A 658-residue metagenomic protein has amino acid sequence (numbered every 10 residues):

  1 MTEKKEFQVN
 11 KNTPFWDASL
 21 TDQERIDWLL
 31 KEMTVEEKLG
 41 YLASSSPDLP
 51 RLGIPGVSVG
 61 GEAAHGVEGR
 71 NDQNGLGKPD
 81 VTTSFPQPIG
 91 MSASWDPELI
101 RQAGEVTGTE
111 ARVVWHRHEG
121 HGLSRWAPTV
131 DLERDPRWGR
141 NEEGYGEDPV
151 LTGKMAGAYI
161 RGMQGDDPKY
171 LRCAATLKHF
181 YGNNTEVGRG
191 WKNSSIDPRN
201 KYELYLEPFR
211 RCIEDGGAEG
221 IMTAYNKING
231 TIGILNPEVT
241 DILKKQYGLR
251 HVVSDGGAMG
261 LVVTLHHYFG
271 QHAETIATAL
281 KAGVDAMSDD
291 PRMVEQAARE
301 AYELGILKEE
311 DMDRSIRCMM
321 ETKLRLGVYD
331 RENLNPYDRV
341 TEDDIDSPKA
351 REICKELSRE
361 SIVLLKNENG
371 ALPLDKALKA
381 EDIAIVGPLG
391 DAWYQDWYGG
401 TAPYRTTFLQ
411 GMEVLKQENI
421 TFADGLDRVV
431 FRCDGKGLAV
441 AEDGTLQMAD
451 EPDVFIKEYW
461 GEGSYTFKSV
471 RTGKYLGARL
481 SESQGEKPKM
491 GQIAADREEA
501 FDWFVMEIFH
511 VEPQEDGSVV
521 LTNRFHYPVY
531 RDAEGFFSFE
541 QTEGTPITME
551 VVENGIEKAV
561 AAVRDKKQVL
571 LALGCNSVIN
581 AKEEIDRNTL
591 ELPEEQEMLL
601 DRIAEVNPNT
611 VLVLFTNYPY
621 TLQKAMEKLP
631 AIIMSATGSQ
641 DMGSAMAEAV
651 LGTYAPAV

Functional and structural regions predicted by a protein language model:
M1-V658: Glycoside hydrolase catalytic-domain context in secreted enzymes
